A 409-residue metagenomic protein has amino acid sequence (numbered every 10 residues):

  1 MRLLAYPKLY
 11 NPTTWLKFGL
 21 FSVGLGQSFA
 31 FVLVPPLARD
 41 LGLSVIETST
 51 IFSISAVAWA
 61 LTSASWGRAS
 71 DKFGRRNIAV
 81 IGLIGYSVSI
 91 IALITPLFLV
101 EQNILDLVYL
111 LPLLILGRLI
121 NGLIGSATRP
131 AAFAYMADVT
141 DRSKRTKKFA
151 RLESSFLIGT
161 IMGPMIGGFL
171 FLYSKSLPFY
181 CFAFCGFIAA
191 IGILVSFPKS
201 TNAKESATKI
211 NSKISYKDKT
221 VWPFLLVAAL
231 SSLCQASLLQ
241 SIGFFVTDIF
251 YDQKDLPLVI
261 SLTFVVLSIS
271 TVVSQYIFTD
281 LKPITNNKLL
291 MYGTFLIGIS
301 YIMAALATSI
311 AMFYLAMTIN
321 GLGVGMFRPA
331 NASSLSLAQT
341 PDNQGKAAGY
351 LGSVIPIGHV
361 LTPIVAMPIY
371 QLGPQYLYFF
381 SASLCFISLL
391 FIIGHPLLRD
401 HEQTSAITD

Functional and structural regions predicted by a protein language model:
M1-Y10, P198-L226, D409: Juxtamembrane intracellular "pre-TM" segments in multi-pass secondary transporters
Y6-A56, W222-V227, S231-Q253: Helix-loop boundary and gating motifs at the non-cytosolic
F21, N103-A127, M312-M326: Hydrophobic core of transmembrane alpha-helices in multi-pass small-molecule transporters, especially MFS/SLC-type
V34, A127-T140, M326-T340: Intracellular juxtamembrane helix-capping segments at the cytosolic ends of symmetry-related transmembrane helices
T50-R68, L262-I277: Central cavity-lining transmembrane alpha-helices of secondary-active solute carriers, predominantly the Major
T62-R75, V273-N286, Y370: Helix-to-loop junctions at the C-terminal end of transmembrane segments in multipass secondary transporters
I84-L107, L296-T308: C-terminal ends and interior cores of transmembrane alpha-helices in multi-pass membrane transporters/permeases
G117-F156: Cytoplasmic helix-loop-helix junction between adjacent transmembrane helices in 12-TM secondary transporters
